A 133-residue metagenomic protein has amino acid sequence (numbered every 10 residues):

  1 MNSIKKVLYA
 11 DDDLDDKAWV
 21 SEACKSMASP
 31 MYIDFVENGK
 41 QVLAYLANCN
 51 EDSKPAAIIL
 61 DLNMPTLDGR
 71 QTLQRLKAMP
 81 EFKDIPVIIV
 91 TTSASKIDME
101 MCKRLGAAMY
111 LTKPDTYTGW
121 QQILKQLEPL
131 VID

Functional and structural regions predicted by a protein language model:
I4-C24, I58: Conserved acidic segment of CheY-like receiver
F35-A57, Q121: Acidic, metal-coordinating helix/loop segments flanking the phosphotransfer/catalytic sites of two-component signaling
L60-D61, T91: Active-site residues of response regulator receiver
M64: Receiver (REC) domain active-site loop signature in two-component systems and cognate sites in sensor histidine kinases
D84-A94: A short, hydrophobic beta-strand element within the central beta-sheet of small alpha/beta folds
A108: Short, glycine/charged-rich "phosphate-handling" switch motifs in NTP-dependent and phosphotransfer domains
D115-Q126: C-terminal output helix
